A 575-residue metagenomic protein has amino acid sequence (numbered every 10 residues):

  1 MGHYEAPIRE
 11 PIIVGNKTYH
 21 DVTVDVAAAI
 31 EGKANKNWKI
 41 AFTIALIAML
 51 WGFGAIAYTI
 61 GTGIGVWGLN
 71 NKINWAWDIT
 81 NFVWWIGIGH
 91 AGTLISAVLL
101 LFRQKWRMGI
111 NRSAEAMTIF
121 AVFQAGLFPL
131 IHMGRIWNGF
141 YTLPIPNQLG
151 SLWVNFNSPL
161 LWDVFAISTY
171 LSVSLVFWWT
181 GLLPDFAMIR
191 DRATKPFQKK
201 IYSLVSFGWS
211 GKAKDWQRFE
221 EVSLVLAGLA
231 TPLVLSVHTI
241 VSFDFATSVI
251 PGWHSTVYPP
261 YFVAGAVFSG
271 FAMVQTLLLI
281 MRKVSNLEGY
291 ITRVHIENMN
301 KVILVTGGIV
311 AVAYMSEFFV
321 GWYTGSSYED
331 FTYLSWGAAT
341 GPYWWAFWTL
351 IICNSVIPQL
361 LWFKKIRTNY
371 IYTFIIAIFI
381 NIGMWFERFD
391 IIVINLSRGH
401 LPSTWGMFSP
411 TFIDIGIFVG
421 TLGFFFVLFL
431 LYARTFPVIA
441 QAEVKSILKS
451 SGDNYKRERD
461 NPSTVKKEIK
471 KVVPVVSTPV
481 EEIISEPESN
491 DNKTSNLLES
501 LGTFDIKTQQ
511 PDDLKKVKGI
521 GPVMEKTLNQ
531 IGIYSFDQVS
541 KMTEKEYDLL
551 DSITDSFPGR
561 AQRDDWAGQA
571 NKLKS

Functional and structural regions predicted by a protein language model:
M1-W38, F140-V154, D185-E221, S397-M407 (+1 more regions): Extramembrane terminal tails and long inter-domain/linker segments of multi-pass membrane proteins
G2-G15, T59-W67, K72-W75, F82-A213 (+1 more regions): Transmembrane-helix bundle segments that line or gate the permeation/cavity pathway in multi-pass membrane proteins
A29, N35-I56, G150-F347, R459 (+2 more regions): Long, contiguous internal "core" modules enriched in hydrophobic/ aromatic residues
A76, I110, P251-F262, T404-S409: Non-cytosolic membrane-interface motifs at loop->transmembrane helix junctions
W85-I95, D163-G181, A264-L279, T349-Q359 (+1 more regions): Hydrophobic cores of alpha-helical transmembrane segments in multi-pass inner/ER membrane proteins, independent
W344-Y370: Extended C-terminal subregions enriched in glycine
Y372-I382: Central hydrophobic cores of alpha-helical transmembrane segments in multi-pass integral membrane proteins
V475-K518, P522-S575: C-terminal extensions
